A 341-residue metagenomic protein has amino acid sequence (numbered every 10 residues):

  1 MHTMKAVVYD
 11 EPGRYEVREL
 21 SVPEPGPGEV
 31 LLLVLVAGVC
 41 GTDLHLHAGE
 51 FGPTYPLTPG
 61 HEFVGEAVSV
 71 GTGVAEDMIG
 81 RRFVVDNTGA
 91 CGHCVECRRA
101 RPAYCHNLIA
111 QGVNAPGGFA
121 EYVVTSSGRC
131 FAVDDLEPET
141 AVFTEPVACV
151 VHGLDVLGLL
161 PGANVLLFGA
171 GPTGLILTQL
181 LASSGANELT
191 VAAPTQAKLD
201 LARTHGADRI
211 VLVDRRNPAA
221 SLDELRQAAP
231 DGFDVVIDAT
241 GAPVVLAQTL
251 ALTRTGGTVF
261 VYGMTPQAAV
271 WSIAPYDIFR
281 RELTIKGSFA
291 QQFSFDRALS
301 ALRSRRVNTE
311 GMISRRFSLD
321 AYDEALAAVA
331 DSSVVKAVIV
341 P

Functional and structural regions predicted by a protein language model:
M1-M4, A247-A251, Q292-P341: C-terminal hydrophobic helical "lid"/dimerization subdomain of Rossmann-like NAD(P)H-dependent oxidoreductases
S21-A37, A48-V95, R129-C130, D134-L136: Glycine-rich beta-strand-centered segment in the early N-terminal region that forms part of a ligand/cofactor-binding
E62, R81-R82, E96, Y122 (+2 more regions): Residue-level marker of beta-strand positions
C91-F168: NAD(P)H dinucleotide-binding glycine-rich loop of Rossmann-like/cofactor-binding domains, especially the beta1-alpha1
L136-R216: Mid-domain Rossmann-like dinucleotide-binding core that forms the NAD(H)/NADP(H) cofactor-binding site
R203, P243-R306, P341: Glycine-rich phosphate-binding loop and adjacent beta-alpha segment of Rossmann(oid) nucleotide-cofactor-binding
P218-P230: Short amphipathic alpha-helix with an adjacent loop that forms part of the alpha/beta core around
F233-I237: Short SAM/SAH-binding signature in class I
